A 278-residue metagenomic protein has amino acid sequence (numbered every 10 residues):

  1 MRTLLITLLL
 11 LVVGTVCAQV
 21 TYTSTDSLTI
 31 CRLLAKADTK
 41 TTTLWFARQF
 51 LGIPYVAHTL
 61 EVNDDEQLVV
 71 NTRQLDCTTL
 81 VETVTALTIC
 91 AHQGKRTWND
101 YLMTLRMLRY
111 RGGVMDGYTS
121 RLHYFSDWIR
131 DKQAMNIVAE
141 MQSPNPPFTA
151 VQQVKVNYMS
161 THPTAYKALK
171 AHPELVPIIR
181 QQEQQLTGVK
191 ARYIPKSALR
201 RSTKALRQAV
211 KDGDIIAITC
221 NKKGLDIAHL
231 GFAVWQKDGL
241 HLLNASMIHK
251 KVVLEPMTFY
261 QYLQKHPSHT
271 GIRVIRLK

Functional and structural regions predicted by a protein language model:
M1-S24: Bacterial Sec-dependent N-terminal signal peptides
T21-L34: N-terminal low-complexity, Pro/Thr/Ser-rich intrinsically disordered segments that act as propeptides or flexible
S27, T39-T41: Coil residues (strongly favoring Ser/Thr
L44-I53: Glycine-rich, acidic and aromatic/proline-enriched surface loops and short helix-turn segments that act as binding
Y55-Y193, K211, W235, G239 (+1 more regions): Acidic/His-rich structured neighborhood in mature extracellular/periplasmic domains
P195-L206, C220: Short alpha-helix capping/helix-loop boundary micro-motifs
A205-A209, L225: Short, surface-exposed secondary-structure edge patches
D214-K278: C-terminal soluble interaction/assembly domains
